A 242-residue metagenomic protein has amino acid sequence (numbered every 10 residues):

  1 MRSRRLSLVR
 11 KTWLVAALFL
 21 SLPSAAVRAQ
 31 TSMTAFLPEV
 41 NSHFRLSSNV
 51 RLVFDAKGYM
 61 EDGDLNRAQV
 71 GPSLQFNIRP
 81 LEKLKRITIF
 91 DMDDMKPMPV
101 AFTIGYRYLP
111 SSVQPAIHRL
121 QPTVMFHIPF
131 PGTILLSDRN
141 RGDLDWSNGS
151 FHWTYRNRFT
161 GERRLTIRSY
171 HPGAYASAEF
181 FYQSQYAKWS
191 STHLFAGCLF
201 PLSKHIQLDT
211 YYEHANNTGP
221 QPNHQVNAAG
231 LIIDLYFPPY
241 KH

Functional and structural regions predicted by a protein language model:
Q30-I78, R86, D93-P97: Start-of-domain marker
T34-F36, N66-V70, A116-L120, F151-Y155 (+2 more regions): Residues that define the transmembrane beta-barrel architecture of outer-membrane proteins
V40, V70-L74, P122-V124, N157-G161 (+2 more regions): Membrane-embedded beta-strands of outer-membrane beta-barrel proteins, especially the hydrophobic/small aromatic
F44, F76-I78, D93-M95, F126-I128 (+3 more regions): Residue-level signature of outer-membrane beta-barrel architecture
N49-F54, L81-K85, P99-F102, P131-L136 (+3 more regions): Repeated loop/turn-to-beta-strand initiation elements of outer-membrane beta-barrel proteins
A56-D62, Y106-S112, I128, G142-W146 (+3 more regions): Transmembrane beta-strands of outer-membrane beta-barrel pores
S73-L81, V124, Q225-H242: Outer-membrane beta-barrel "beta-signal"
M125-H127, T133-F180, I233: Detector for outer-membrane/organellar transmembrane beta-barrel domains, recognizing the amphipathic beta-strand
